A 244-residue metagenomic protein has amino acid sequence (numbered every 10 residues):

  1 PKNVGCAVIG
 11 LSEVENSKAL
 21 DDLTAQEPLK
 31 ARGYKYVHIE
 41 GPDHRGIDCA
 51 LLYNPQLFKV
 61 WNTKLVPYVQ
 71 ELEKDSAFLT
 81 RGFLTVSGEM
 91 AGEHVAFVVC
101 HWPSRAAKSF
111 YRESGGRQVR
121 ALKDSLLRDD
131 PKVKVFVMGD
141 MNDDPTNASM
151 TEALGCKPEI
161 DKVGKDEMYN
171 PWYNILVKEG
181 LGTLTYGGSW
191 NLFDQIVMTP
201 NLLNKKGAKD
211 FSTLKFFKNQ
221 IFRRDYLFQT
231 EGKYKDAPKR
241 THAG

Functional and structural regions predicted by a protein language model:
P1-L20, L52, F97, V119-T151 (+2 more regions): Active-site beta-strand/loop signature of hydrolases that rely on acidic residues for catalysis
G5, G33, L57, H94 (+2 more regions): A generic structural signal for alpha->beta connector loops
G5, G82, W102-R105, V177-G180: Flexible glycine/proline-enriched surface loops and loop-helix/loop-strand junctions
G10, V14-H94: Structured beta-strand-rich core segments of catalytic domains in phosphoester-bond hydrolases
L11-K18, D43, S76-F78, S109-R117 (+3 more regions): Soluble non-cytosolic domains of exported or imported proteins
K18-D22, R45-D48, A106-S109, D144-S149 (+1 more regions): Extracytoplasmic/secreted cell-surface and envelope-processing proteins
A91-K108: Active-site His/acidic residue clusters
D124-V135, D143-G244: Metal-dependent phosphoester-hydrolase catalytic domains
